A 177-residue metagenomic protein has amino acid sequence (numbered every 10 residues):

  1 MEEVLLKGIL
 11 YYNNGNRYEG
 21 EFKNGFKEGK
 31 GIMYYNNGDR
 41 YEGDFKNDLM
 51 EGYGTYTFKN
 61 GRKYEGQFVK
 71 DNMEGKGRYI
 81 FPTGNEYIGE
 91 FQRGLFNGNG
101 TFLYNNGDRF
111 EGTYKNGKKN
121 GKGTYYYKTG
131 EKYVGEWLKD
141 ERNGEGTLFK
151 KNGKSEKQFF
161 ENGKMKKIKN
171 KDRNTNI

Functional and structural regions predicted by a protein language model:
M1-L6, R17-E28, R40-E51, K63-E74 (+4 more regions): Conserved anchor residues at repeat-unit boundaries in beta-strand-based tandem repeats, strongest for the MORN repeat
M1-V4, I9, I32, V69 (+2 more regions): Short hydrophobic transmembrane-like helices used for membrane targeting/insertion
N13-G15, N36-G38, K59-G61, P82-G84 (+3 more regions): Glycine-centered tight beta-turn/hairpin loop motif at sheet-sheet or coil-to-beta transitions
F22, I32, F45, G123-T124 (+2 more regions): Intrinsically disordered, low-complexity segments enriched in polar/charged small residues
Y34, Y53, T57, K76 (+4 more regions): TPR/Sel1-like alpha-solenoid repeat signature
T55-T57, T113, T175: Ala/Thr-enriched low-complexity intrinsically disordered regions
M165-I177: Terminal, low-structured helical/coil segments at or just beyond the last alpha-helical repeat
